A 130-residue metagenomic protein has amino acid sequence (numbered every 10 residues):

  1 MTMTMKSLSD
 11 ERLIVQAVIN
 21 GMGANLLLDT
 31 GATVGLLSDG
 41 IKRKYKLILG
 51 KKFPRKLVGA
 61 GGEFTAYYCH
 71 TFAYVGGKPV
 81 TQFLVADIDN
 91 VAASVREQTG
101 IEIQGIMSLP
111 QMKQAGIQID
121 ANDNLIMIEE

Functional and structural regions predicted by a protein language model:
M1-E130: Pepsin/retropepsin-fold aspartyl endopeptidases
